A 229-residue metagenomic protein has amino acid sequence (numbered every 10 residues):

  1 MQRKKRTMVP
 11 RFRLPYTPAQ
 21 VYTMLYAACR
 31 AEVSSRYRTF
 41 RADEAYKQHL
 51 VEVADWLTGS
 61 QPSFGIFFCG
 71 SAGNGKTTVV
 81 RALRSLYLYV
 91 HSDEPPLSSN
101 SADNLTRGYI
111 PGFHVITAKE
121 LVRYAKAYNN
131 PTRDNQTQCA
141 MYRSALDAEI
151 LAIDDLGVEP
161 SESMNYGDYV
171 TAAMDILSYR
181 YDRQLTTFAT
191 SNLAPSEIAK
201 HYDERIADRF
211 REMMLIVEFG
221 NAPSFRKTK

Functional and structural regions predicted by a protein language model:
M1-P62, K227-K229: A short, basic N-terminal segment
Q61-P62, Y109, A145-A148, R180-Q184: Short loop/turn elements that form and flank the Walker-type P-loop nucleotide-binding site in RecA-like NTPase cores
S63-F67, I150, F188: Residue-level preference for the first positions of well-ordered beta-strands
S63-V80: Walker A/P-loop nucleotide-binding motif
R84, L88-D147, M164-G167: Short glycine-rich substrate-engagement loop in P-loop NTPases that contacts/grips substrate
L156-K229: Replace "adjacent to P-loop NTPase cores in ATP/GTP-dependent enzymes" with "adjacent to NTP-binding cores
